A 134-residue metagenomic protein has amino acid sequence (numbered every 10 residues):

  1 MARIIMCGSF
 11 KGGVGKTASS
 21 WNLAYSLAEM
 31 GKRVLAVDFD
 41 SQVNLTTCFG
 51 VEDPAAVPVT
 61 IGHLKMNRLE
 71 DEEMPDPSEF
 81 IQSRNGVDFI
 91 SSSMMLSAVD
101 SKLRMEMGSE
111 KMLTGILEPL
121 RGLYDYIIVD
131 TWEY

Functional and structural regions predicted by a protein language model:
M1-Y134: P-loop NTP-binding core
